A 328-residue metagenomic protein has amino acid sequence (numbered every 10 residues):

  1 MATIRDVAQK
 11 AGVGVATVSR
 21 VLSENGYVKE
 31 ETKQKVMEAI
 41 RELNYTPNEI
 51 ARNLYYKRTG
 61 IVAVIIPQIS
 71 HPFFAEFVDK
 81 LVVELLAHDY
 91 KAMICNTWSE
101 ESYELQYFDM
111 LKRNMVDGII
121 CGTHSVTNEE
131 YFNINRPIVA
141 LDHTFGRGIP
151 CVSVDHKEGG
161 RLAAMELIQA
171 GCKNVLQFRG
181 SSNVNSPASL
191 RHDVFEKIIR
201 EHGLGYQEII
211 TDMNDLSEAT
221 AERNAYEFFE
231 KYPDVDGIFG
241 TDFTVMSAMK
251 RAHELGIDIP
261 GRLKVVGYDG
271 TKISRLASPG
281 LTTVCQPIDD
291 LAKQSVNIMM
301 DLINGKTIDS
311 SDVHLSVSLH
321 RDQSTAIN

Functional and structural regions predicted by a protein language model:
M1-T59, F73: N-terminal helix-turn-helix DNA-binding module of bacterial transcription factors
A2, R41-D79, H88-Y90, W98 (+1 more regions): N-terminal helix-turn-helix/winged-helix DNA-binding helices and compositionally similar short basic alpha-helical
K35, F73-A87, G159-L162, S186-G205 (+3 more regions): Short, solvent-exposed amphipathic alpha-helices that sit in or adjacent to ligand/effector-binding or catalytic
V83-N128: Central regulatory/effector-binding core of bacterial HTH transcription factors
G122-L162, S182, D269-L281: Flexible loop/hinge segments that line or gate small-molecule binding clefts
H124-S125, A188-K272, V296, L319: Hydrophobic alpha-helical
V152-Q177, D193-E196, E218-Y226, Q286-N304: Hydrophobic alpha-helical segments within soluble ligand-binding/sensing domains
K197-I199, P287-N328: Hinge/cleft segment of the Venus flytrap/periplasmic-binding protein
